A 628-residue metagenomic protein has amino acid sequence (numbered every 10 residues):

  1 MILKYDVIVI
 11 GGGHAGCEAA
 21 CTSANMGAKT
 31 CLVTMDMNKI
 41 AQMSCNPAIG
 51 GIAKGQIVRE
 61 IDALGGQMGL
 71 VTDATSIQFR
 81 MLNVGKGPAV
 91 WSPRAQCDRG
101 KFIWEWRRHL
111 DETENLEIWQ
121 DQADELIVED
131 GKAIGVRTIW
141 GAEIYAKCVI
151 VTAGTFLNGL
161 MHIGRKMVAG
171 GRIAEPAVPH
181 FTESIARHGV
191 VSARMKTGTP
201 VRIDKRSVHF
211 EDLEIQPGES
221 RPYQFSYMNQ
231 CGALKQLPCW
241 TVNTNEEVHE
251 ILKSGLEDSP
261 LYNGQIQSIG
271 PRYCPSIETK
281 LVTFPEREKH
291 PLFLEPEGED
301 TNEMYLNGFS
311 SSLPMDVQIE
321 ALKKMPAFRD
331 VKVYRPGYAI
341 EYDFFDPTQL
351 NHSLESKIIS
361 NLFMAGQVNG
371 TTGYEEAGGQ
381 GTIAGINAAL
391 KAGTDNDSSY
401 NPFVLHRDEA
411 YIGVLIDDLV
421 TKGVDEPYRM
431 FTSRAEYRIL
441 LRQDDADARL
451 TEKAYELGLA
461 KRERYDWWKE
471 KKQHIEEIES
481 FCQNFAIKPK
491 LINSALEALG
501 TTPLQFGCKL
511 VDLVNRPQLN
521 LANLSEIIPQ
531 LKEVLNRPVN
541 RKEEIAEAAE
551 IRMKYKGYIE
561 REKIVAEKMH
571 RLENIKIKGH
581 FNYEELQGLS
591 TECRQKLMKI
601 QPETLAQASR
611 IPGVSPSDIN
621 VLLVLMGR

Functional and structural regions predicted by a protein language model:
I2-A15: Beta1/beta-strand and adjacent pyrophosphate-binding region of the FAD-binding site in flavoprotein oxidoreductases
L3-Y5, I139-C148: Core beta-strand elements of the Rossmann-like FAD/NAD(P) dinucleotide-binding domain in flavoenzyme oxidoreductases
I10, E143-G154: Short hydrophobic core segments
C21-E125, W140, T152-R172, P176 (+3 more regions): Conserved N-terminal/central alpha/beta ligand/cofactor-binding core
D36-N38, K54, T182-I319, E409 (+2 more regions): An anion/pyrophosphate-binding glycine-rich loop and adjacent beta-alpha core in soluble alpha-beta enzymes
I127-E143: Conserved beta-strand-loop-beta-strand element in the redox core of flavoprotein oxidoreductases
Y305-T371, V404-D417, K542-K596, Q601: A glycine-rich dinucleotide-binding beta-alpha-beta segment and adjacent secondary-structure elements that constitute
R434, L440-R442, T451-N620, V624-R628: Extended, charge-enriched "interface" segments that sit outside catalytic cores
